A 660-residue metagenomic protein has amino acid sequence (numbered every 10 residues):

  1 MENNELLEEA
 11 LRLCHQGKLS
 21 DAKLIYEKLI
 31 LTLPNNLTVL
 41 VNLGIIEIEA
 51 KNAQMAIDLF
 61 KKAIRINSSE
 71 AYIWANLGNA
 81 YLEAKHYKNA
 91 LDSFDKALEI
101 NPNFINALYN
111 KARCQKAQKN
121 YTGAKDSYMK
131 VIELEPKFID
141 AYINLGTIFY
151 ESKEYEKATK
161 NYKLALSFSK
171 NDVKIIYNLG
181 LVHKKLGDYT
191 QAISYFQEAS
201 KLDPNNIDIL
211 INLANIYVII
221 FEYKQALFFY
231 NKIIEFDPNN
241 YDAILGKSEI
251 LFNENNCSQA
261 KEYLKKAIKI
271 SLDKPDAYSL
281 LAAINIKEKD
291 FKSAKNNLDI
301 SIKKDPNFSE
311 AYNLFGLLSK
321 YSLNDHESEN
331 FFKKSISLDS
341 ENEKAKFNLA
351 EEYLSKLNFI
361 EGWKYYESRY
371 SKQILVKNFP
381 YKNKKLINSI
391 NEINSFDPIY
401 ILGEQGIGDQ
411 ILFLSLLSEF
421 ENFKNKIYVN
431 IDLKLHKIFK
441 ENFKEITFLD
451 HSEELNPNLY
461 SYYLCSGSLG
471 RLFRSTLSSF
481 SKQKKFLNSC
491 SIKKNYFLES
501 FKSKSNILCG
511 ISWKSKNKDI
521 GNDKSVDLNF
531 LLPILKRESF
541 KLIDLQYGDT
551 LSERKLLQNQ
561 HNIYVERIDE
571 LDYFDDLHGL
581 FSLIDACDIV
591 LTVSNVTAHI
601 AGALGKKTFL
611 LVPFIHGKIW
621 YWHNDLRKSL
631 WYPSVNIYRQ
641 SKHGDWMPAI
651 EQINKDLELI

Functional and structural regions predicted by a protein language model:
M1-I589, S594-I660: Alpha-helical solenoid repeat scaffolds of the TPR/TPR-like class and their adjacent stem/linker regions that mediate
